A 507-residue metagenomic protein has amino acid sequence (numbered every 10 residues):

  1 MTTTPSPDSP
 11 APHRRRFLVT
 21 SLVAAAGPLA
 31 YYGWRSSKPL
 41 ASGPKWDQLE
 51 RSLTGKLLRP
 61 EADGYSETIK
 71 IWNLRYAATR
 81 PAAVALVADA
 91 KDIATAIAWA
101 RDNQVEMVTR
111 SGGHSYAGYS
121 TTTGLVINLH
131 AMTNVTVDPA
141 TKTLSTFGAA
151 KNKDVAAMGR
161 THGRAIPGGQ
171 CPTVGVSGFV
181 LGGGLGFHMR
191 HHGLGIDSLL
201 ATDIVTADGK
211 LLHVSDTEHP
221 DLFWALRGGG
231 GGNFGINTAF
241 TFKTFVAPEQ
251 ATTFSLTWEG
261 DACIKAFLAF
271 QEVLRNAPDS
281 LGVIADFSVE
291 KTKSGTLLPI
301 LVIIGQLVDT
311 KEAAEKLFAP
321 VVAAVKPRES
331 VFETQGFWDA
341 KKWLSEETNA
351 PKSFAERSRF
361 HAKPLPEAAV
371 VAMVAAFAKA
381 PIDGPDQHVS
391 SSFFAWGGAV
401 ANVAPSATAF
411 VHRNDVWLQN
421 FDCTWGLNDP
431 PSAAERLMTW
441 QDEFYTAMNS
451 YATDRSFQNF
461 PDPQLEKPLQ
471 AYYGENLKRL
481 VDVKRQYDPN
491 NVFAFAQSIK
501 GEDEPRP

Functional and structural regions predicted by a protein language model:
T2-P507: Soluble FAD-dependent oxygen oxidases
